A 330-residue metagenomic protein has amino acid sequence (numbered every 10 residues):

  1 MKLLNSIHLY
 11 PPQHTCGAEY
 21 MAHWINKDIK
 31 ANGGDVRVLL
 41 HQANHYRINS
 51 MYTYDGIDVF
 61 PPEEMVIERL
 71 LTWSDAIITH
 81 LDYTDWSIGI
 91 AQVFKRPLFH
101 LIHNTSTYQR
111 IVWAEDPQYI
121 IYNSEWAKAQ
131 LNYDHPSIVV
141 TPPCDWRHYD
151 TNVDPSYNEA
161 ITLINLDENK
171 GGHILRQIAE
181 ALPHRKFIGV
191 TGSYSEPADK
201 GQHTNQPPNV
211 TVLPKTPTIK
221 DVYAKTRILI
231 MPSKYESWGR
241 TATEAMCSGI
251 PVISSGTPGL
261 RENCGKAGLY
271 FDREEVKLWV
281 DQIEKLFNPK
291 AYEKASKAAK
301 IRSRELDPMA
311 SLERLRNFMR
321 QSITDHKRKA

Functional and structural regions predicted by a protein language model:
L71, K215-T216, D221-T226: Short alpha-helical donor nucleotide-sugar binding micro-motif in glycosyltransferases
Q118-D150, Y157: Donor nucleotide-sugar binding/catalytic pocket of nucleotide-sugar-dependent glycosyltransferases
W146-Q206, V212: Conserved catalytic-core segment of nucleotide-activated headgroup transferases in glycan assembly
V222, T257-Y270: Short acidic/histidine- and often glycine-rich active-site loop of Leloir-type glycosyltransferases that engages
K234: Aromatic "clamp/platform" in nucleotide-sugar-dependent glycosyltransferases that forms part of the donor/acceptor
P251-S254: Short hydrophobic beta-strand element within catalytic cores of glycosyltransferases and related nucleotide-activated
G268-V276, E284-K290: Conserved acidic donor-binding segment of nucleotide-sugar-dependent glycosyltransferases
K290-R320: A charged, aromatic-enriched C-terminal amphipathic alpha-helix characteristic of glycosyltransferases across folds
